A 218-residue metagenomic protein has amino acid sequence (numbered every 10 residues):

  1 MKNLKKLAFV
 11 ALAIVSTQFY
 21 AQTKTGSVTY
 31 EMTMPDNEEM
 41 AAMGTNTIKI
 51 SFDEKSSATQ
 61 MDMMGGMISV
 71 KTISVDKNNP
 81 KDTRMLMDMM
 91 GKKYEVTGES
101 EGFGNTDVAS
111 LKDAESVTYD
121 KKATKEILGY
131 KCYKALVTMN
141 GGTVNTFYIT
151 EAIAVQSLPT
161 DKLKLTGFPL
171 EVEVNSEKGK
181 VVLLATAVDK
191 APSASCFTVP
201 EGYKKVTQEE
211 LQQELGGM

Functional and structural regions predicted by a protein language model:
M1-K24: Bacterial Sec-dependent N-terminal signal peptides
T23-M218: Extended soluble regions of mature proteins
